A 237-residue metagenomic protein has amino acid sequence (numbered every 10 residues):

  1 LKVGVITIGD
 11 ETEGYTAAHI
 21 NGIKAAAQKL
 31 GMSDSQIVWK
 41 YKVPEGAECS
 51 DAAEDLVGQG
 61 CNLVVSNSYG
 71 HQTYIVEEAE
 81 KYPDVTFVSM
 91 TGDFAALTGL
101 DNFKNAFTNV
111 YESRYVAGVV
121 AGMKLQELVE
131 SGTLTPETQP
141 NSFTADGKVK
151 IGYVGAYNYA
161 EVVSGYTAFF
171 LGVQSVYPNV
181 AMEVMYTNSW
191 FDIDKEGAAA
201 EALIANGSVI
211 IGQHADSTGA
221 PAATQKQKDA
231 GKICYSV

Functional and structural regions predicted by a protein language model:
L1-V237: A residue-level marker of the well-folded mature domains of exported/periplasmic proteins
